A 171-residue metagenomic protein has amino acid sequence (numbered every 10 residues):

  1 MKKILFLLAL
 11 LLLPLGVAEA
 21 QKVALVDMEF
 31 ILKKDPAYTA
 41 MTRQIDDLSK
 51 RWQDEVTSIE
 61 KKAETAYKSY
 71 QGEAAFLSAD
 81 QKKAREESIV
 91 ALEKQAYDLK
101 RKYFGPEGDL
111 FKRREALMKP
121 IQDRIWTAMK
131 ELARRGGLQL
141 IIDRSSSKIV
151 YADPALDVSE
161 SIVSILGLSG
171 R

Functional and structural regions predicted by a protein language model:
M1-I4: Positively charged n-region of N-terminal signal peptides that target proteins for export
F6-L10: Sec-dependent N-terminal signal peptides
L15-A20: Sec/Tat signal peptide C-region and signal peptidase I cleavage site
Q21-G136, L140-S145, S169-R171: Amphipathic alpha-helical segments
